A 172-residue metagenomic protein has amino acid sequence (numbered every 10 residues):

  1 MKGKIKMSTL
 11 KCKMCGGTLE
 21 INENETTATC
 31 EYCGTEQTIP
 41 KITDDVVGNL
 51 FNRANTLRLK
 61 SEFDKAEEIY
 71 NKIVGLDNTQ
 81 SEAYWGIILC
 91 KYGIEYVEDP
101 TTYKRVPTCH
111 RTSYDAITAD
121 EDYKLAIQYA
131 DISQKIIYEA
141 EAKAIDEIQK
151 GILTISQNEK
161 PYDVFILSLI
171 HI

Functional and structural regions predicted by a protein language model:
C12-C15, C30-C33: Short cysteine-rich clusters marking metal-coordination/redox-active sites
G16-L19, Q37: Cys/His-rich microdomains that often coordinate metals
G34-T43: Short Cys/His-rich micro-motifs in 6-15 aa windows
T43, V47, G93-T154: Short coil/linker segments at helix-helix boundaries
D45-K65, I69-K72: Alpha-helical segment of the N-proximal tetratricopeptide repeat
Q80-S81: Residue-level recognition of tetratricopeptide repeat
I170-I172: Conserved small/polar residues in nucleotide/adenosyl-binding loops
